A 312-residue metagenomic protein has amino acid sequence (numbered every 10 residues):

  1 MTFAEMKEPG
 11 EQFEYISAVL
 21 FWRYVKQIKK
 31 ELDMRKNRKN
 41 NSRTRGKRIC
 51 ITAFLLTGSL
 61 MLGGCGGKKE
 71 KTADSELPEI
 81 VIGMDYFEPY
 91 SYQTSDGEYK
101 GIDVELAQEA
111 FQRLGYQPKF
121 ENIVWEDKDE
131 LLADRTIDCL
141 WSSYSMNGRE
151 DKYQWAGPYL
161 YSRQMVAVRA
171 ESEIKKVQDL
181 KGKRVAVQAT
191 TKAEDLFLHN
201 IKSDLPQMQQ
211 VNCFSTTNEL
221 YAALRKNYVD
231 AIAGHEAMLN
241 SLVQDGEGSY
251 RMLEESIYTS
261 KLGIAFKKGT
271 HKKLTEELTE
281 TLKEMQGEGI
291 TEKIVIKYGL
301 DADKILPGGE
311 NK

Functional and structural regions predicted by a protein language model:
M61-G64: C-terminal motif of bacterial Sec signal peptides marking the signal peptidase cleavage site
G66, V104-R113, I174, Q178-D179 (+4 more regions): Extended ligand-binding regions for polar small-molecule ligands
K71-Y144, C213, E277, K297: Extracytoplasmic small-molecule ligand-binding "clamshell" domains of the periplasmic binding protein/Venus flytrap
G83-E88, E121-E126, R135-N147, A170 (+4 more regions): Beta->alpha turn/N-cap motifs
M84-Y86, Y161-V168, E236, Q244-K283 (+1 more regions): Periplasmic-binding protein-like
Q93-S95, A107-Y116, A193-F214, V243-E247 (+1 more regions): Ligand-binding cleft/hinge of the Venus flytrap
Q108, Q117-D179, R251-S256: Acidic, polar ligand-binding/catalytic clefts
E130, S143-K152, L196-H199, A223-T259: A ligand-binding cleft/hinge motif common to bilobed small-molecule-binding domains
